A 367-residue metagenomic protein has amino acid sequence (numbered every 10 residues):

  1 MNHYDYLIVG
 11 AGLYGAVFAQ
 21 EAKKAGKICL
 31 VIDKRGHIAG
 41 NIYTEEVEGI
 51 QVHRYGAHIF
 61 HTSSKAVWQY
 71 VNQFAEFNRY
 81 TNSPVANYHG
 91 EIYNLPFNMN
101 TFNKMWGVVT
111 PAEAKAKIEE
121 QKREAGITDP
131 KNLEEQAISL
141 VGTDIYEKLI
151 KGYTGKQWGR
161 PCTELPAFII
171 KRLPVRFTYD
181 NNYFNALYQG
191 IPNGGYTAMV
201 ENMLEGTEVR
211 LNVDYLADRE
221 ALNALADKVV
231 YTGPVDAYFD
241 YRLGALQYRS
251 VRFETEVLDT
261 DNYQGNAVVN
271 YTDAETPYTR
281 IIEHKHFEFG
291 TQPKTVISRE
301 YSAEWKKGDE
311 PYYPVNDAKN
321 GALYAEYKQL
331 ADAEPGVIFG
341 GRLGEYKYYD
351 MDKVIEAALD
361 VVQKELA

Functional and structural regions predicted by a protein language model:
Y4, G26, T207, L225-D227 (+1 more regions): Short, well-ordered alpha-helix to beta-strand connector turns
Y4-V31, V362, L366: N-terminal Rossmann-like FAD-binding beta1-loop-alpha1 element of flavoenzymes
L13-Y14, G36-H37, N100, G155 (+5 more regions): Short, solvent-exposed loop/turn segments at secondary-structure junctions
Q20-E48: Glycine-rich FAD pyrophosphate-binding loop
E48-R123: Dinucleotide-binding Rossmann-like beta1-alpha1 core, especially the glycine-rich loop that anchors the ADP
H89-Y93, M99-K228, T232-F239: Active-site/ligand-binding neighborhood in enzyme catalytic cores
Y215-L330: Mid-domain catalytic core of redox enzymes that form a hydrophobic substrate pocket/lid adjacent to a catalytic redox
E310-A367: C-terminal catalytic lobe of FAD-dependent flavoproteins
